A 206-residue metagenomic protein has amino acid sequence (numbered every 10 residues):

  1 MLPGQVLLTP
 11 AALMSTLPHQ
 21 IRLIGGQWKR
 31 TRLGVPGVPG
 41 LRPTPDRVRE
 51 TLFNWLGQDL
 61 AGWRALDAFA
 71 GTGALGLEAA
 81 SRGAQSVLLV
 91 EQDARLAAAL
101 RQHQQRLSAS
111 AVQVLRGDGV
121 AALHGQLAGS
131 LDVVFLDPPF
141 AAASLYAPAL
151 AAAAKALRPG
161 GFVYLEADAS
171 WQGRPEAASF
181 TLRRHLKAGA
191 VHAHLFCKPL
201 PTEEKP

Functional and structural regions predicted by a protein language model:
M1-P206: Class I S-adenosyl-L-methionine-dependent methyltransferase catalytic core
